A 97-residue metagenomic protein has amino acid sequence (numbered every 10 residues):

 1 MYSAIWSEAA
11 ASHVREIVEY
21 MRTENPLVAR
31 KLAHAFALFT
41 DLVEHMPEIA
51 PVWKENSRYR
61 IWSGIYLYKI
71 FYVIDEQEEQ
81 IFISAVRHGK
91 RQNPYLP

Functional and structural regions predicted by a protein language model:
M1-A33: Arg/Lys-rich, positively charged N-terminal/basic patches that mediate binding to nucleic acids
R30-K31, P51-W53, P94: Short, hydrophobic secondary-structure boundary micro-motifs
E44: Short proline/glycine- and basic residue-enriched helix-capping loop/turn segments at helix->loop/beta transitions
E48-Q77: Basic/aromatic recognition patch in beta-strand/loop cores that engages polyanionic ligands
Y68-K69, V73-P97: Enriched for short, Lys/Arg-rich terminal
